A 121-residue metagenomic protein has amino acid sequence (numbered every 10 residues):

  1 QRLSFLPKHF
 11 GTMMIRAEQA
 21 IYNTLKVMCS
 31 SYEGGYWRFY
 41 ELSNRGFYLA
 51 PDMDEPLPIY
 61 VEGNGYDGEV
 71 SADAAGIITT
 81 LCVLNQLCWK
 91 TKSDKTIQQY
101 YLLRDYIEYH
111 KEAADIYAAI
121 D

Functional and structural regions predicted by a protein language model:
Q1-L3, L87-D121: Low-complexity intrinsically disordered segments
Q1-M13: Charged, compositionally biased non-catalytic regions
R2, E33-Y36, A74-T80: Short runs of predominantly hydrophobic/aromatic residues within well-ordered alpha helices that form helix-helix
F5, T24, T80-V83: Amphipathic alpha-helical segments that form well-ordered structural scaffolds and often line/cohere around active
K8-H9, V27, Y106: Residues that form generic nucleotide/phosphate-binding pockets
M13-L57: Amphipathic, interaction-prone secondary-structure segments
Y60-Q98: Compact, glycine/acidic-enriched structural inserts
